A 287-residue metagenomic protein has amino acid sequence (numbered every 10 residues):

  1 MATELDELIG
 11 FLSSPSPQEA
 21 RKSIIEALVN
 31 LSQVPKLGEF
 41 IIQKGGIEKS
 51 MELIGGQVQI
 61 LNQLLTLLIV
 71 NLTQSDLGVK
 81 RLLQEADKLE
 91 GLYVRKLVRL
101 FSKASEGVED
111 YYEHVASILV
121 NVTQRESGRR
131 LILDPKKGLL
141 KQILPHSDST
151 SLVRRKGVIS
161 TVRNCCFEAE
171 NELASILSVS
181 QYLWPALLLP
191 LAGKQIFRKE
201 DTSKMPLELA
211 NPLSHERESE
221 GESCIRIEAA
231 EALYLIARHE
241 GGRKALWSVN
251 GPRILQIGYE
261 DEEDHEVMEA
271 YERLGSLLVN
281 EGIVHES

Functional and structural regions predicted by a protein language model:
M1-S23, N30-E48, V58-Q63, L72-L92 (+5 more regions): Elongated alpha-helical scaffolds that mediate protein-protein interactions in large eukaryotic proteins, primarily
E4, L8, L12, L97-V108 (+3 more regions): Acidic, Ser/Thr- and Gly/Pro-rich intrinsically disordered linkers and low-complexity segments that flank or connect
E7-G10, K49-E52, Y93-F101, Q142-L144 (+3 more regions): Buried hydrophobic core positions in alpha-solenoid tandem helical repeats
G10, K22-K36, K49-L53, Q63-K80 (+6 more regions): Alpha-helical solenoid repeat architecture
L12-S16, I54-Q57, F101-S105, V122 (+5 more regions): Alpha-solenoid helical repeat architecture
S16-S23, I60-N62, G107-Y111, V153-R155 (+3 more regions): Positions within the helices of HEAT/ARM-like alpha-solenoid repeats
E90, S102-F197: Hydrophobic, structured segments
G241-S287: C-terminal interaction modules of eukaryotic adaptor/scaffold proteins
